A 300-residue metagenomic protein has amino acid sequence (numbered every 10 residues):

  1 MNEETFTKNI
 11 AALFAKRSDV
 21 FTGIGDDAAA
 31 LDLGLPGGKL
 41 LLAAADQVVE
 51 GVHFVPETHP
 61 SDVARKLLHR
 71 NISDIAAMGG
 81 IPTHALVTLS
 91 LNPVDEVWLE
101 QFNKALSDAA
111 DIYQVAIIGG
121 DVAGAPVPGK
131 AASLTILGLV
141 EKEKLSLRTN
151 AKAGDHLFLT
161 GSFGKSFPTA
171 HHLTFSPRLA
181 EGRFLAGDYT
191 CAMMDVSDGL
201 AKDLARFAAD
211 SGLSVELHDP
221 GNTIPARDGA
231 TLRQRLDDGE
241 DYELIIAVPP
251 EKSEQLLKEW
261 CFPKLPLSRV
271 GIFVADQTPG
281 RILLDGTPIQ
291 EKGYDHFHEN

Functional and structural regions predicted by a protein language model:
M1-H59, M78, T83, V87 (+4 more regions): Extreme N-terminal cap/leader segments of soluble proteins
T5, L41, V48, I81-F167 (+1 more regions): Glycine-rich anion-binding loops of enzyme active sites
F21-G23, L42-A44, A116-G120, L159-T160 (+2 more regions): General beta-strand structural signal in soluble alpha/beta enzymes
G23, K152-A153, D237: Residue-level recognition of short, solvent-exposed, well-ordered loop/turn junctions that link secondary-structure
P60-H84, Q101-I112, D195, G199-F207: Small-aliphatic-rich amphipathic alpha-helix that forms the alpha element of a beta-alpha
V94, L173-D241, V274: Active-site-proximal betaalpha loop/short-helix elements that scaffold phosphoryl/nucleotidyl transfer chemistry
A247-E254: Helix N-cap motif at beta-to-alpha junctions
L257-N300: Acidic, Ser/Thr/Pro-rich beta/coil linker or hinge segments at domain junctions
